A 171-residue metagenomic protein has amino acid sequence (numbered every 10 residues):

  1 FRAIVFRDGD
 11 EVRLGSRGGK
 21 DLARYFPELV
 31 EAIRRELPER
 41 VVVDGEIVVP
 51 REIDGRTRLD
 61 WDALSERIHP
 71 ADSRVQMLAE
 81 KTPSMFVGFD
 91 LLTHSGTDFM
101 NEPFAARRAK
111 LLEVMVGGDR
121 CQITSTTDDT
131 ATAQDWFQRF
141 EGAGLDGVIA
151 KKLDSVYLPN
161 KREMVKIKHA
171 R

Functional and structural regions predicted by a protein language model:
F1-R171: Catalytic cores of nucleic-acid ligases and guanylyltransferases
